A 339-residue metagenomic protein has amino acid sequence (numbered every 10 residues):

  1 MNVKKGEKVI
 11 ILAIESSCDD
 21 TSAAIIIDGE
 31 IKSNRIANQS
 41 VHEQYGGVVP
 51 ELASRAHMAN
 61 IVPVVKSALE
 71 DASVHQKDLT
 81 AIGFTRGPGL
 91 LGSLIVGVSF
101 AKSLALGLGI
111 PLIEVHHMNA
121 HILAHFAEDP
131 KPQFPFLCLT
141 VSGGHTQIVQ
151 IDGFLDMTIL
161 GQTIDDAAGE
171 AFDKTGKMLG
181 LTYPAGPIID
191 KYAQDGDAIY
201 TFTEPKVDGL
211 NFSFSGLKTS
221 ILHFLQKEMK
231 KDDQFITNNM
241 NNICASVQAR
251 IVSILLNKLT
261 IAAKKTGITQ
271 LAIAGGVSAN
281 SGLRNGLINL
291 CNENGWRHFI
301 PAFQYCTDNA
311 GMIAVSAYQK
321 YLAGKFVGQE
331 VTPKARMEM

Functional and structural regions predicted by a protein language model:
N2-E7, V115-L137, S316: Conserved phosphate-binding catalytic cores of ATP/NTP-utilizing and phosphoryl-transfer enzymes
K8-P88, H117, H121: N-terminal beta-alpha supersecondary unit
T21-I26, C138-T140, T146-Q150: Short beta-strand scaffold segments in enzyme catalytic cores
H75, K191-L271, N280-N294, K320-G324: A contiguous, well-structured pocket-lining segment that forms one wall/lid of small-molecule binding clefts in soluble
F84-L108, A127, S281-L290: Short Gly/Thr/Asp-enriched flexible loops that form oxyanion-binding sites at enzyme active sites
E114-V115, L271, I288-I313: Conserved phosphate-binding/catalytic loops in two-lobed NTP-binding clefts
I122, P301-M339: Glycine-rich phosphate-binding/hydrolytic loop that grips phosphoryl groups
P130, D152-D195, K218-T219, H223-Q226: Glycine-rich phosphate-binding loop plus the immediately following alpha-helix
